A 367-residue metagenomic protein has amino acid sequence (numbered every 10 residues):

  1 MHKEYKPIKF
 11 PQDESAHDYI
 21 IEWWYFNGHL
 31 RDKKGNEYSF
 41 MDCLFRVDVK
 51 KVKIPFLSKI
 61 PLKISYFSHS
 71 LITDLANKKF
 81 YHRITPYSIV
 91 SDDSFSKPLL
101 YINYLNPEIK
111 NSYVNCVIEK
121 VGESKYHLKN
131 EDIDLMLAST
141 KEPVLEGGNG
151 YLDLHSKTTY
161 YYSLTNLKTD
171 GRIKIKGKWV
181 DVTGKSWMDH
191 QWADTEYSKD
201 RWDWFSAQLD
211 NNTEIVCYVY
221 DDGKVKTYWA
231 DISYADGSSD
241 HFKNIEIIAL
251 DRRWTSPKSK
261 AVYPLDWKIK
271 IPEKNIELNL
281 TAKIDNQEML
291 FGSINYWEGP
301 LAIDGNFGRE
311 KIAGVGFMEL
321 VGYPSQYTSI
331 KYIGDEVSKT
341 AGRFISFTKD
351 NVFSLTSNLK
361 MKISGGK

Functional and structural regions predicted by a protein language model:
M1-K367: Structured soluble/peripheral alpha/beta segments that form catalytic or ligand/cofactor-binding pockets
